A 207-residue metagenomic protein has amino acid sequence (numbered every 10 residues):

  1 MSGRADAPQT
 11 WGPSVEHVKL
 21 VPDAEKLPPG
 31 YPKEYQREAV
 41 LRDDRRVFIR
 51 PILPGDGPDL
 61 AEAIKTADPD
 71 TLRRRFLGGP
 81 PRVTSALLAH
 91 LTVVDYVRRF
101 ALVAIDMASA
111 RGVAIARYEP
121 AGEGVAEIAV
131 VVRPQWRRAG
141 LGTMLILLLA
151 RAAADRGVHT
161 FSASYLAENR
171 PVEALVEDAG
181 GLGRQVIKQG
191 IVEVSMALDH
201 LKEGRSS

Functional and structural regions predicted by a protein language model:
S2-S207: Long, contiguous binding/interaction regions
